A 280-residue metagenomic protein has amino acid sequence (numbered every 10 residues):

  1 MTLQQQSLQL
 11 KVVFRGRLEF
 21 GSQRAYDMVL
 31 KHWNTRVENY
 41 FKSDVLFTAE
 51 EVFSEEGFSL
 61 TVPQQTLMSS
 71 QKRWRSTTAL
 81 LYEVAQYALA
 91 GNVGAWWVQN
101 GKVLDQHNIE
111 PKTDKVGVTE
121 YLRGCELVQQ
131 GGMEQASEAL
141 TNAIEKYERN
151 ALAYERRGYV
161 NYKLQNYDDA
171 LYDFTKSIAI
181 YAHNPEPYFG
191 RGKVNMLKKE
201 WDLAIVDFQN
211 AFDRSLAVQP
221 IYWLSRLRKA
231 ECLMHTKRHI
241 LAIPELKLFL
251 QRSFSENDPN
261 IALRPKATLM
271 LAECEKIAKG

Functional and structural regions predicted by a protein language model:
Q4, Q9-L122: Long, contiguous interaction/recruitment modules in multidomain scaffold/adaptor proteins
E110-N166, Y172: Alpha-helical segment of the N-proximal tetratricopeptide repeat
Q129, K163, L197, H235 (+2 more regions): Register position in tetratricopeptide repeats
N142-A143, K176-S177, N210-A211, S215 (+1 more regions): Canonical positions in the second alpha-helix
A153, P187, I221, S225 (+1 more regions): TPR alpha-solenoid repeat register
